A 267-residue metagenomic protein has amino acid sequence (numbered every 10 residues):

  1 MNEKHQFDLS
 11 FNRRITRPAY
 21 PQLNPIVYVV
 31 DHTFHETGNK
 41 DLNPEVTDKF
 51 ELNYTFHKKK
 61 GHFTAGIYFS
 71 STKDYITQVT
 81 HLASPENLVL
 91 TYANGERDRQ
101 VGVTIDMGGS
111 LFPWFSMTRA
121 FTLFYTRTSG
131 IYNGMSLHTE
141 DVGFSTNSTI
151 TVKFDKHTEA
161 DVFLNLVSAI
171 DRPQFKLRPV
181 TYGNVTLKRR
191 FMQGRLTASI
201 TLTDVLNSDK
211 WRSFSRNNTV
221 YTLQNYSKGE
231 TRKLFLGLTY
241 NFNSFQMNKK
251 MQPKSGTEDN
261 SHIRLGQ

Functional and structural regions predicted by a protein language model:
M1, L52-F56, I67, V103-G109 (+4 more regions): Residues on the lipid-exposed face of transmembrane beta-strands in outer-membrane beta-barrel proteins
M1-H62, G66-T72, K156-E159: Structural signature of Gram-negative outer-membrane beta-barrels, strongest in the C-terminal barrel of TonB-dependent
K4-F7, K60-F63, P113-M117, K156-D161 (+3 more regions): Repeated loop/turn-to-beta-strand initiation elements of outer-membrane beta-barrel proteins
F11-R17, V27, F56-K58, F69-K73 (+5 more regions): Transmembrane beta-strands of outer-membrane beta-barrel pores
Y20-Y28, T33-E36, I67, Y75-S84 (+5 more regions): Outer-membrane beta-barrel translocator domains and adjoining extracellular loop/strand segments of Gram-negative
T37-N39, N43, K49, K58-A120 (+2 more regions): Outer membrane beta-barrel strand-and-loop segments of large Gram-negative receptors, especially TonB-dependent
L123-T128, F144-F191, T203-L206, F214-S215 (+1 more regions): C-terminal beta-barrel architecture of Gram-negative outer-membrane proteins
F191-Q267: C-terminal beta-signal and adjacent terminal beta-strands/loops of Gram-negative outer-membrane beta-barrel proteins
